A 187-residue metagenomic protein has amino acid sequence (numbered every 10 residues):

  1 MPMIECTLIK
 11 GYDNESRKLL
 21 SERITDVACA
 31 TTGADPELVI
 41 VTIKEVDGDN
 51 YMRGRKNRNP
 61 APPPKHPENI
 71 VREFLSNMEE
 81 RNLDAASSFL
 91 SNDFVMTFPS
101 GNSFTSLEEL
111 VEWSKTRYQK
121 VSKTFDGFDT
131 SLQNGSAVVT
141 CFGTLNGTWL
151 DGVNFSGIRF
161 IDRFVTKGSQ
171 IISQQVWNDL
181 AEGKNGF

Functional and structural regions predicted by a protein language model:
M1-P63: A domain-level signal for the structural core that forms small-molecule/cofactor-binding pockets and catalytic centers
A61-P63, V111-F187: A beta-strand edge to alpha-helix "cap/lid" segment located at domain peripheries
P64-N69: Amphipathic alpha-helical repeat elements characteristic of tetratricopeptide repeat
R72-S76: Amphipathic alpha-helical repeat scaffolds
M78-R81, N102: Conserved short acidic donor-positioning loop in nucleotide-sugar-dependent glycosyltransferases
E80-T97: Short, well-ordered alpha-helical segments enriched in acidic and aromatic residues
V95-T105, T116: A short gly/proline-enriched turn/hairpin at secondary-structure junctions
